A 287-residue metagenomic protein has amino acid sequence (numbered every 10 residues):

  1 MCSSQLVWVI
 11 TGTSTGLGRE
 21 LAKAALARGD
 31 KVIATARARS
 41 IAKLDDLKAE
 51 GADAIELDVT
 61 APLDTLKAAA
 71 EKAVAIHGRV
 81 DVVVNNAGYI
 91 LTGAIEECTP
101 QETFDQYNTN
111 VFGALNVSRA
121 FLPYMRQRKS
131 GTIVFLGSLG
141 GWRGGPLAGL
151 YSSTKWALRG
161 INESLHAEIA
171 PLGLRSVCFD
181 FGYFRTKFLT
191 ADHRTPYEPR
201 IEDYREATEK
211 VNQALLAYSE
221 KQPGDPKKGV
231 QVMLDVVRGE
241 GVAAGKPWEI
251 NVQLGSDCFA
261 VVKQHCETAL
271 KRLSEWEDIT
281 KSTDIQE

Functional and structural regions predicted by a protein language model:
G12-T15: Conserved glycine-rich cofactor-binding loop
A49-L63: Rossmann-fold cofactor-recognition segment
K72-N85, L91: A glycine-rich helix->loop->beta "capping" turn within Rossmann-like NAD(P)(H)-dependent oxidoreductase domains
A94-I95, E102-F104: Substrate-binding pocket helix/loop in short-chain dehydrogenase/reductase
S118, T154: Active-site helix of classical SDR
S138: Residue(s) in the substrate-gating loop at a strand-loop-helix junction that position the organic substrate next
P171-P247: SDR active-site lid
